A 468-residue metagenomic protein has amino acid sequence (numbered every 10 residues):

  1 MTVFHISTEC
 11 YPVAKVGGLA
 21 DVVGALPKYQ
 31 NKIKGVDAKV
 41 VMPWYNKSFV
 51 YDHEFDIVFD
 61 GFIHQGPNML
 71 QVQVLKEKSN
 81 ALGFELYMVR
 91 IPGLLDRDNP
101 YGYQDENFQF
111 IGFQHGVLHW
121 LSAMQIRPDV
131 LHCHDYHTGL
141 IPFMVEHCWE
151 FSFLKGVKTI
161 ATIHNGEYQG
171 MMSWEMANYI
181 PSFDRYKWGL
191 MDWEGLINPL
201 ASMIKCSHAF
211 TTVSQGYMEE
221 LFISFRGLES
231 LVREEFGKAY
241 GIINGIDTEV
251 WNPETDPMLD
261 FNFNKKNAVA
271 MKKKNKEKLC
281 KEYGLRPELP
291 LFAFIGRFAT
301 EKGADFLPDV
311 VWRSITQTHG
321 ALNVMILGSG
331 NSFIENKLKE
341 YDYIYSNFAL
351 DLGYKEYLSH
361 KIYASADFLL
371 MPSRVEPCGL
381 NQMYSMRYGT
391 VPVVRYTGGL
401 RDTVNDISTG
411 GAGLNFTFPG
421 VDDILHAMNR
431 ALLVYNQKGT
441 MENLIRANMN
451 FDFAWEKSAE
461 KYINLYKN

Functional and structural regions predicted by a protein language model:
M1-N468: Catalytic cores of nucleotide-sugar-dependent glycosyltransferases that transfer UDP/GDP/TDP-activated
